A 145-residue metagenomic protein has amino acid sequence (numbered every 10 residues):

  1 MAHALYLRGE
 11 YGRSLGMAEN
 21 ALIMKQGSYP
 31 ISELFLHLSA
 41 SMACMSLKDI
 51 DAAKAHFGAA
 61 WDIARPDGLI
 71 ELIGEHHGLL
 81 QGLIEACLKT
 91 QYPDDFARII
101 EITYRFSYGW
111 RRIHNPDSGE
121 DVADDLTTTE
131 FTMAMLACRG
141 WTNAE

Functional and structural regions predicted by a protein language model:
M1-H3, F35, M42, E75 (+1 more regions): Residue register of alpha-helical TPR repeats
L15-Q26, A59-L69: Amphipathic alpha-helical segments of tetratricopeptide repeats
I31-S32: Residue signature of alpha-solenoid helical repeat architecture, marking inter-repeat boundaries and helix-start
H114-E145: Helix-turn-helix DNA-binding segment
